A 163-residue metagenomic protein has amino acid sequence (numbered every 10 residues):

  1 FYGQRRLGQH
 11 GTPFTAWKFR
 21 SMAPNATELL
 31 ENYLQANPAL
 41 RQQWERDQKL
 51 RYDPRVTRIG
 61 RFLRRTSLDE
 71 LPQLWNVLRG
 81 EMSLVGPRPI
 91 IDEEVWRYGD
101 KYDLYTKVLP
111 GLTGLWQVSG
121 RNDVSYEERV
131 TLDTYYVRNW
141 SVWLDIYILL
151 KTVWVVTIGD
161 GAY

Functional and structural regions predicted by a protein language model:
F1-Y163: Conserved small/aromatic sequence motifs within transmembrane helices
